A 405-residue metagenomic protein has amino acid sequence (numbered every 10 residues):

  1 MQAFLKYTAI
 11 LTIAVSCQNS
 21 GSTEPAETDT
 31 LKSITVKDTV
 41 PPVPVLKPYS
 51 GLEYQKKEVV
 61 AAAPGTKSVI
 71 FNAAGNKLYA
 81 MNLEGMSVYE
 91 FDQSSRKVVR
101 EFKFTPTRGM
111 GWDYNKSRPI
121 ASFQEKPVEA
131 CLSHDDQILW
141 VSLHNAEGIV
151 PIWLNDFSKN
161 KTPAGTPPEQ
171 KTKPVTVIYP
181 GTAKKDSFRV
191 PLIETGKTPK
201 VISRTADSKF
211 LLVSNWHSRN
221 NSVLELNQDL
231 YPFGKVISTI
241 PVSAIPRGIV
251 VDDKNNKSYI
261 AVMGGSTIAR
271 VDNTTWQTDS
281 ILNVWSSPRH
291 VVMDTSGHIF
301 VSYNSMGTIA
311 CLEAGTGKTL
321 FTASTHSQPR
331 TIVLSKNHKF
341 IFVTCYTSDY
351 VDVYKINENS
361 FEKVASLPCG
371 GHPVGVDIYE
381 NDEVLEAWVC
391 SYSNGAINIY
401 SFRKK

Functional and structural regions predicted by a protein language model:
Q2-I10: Sec-dependent signal peptide recognition, specifically the positively charged N-region followed immediately by
I10-Q18: Hydrophobic h-region of N-terminal signal peptides that target proteins for export in Gram-negative bacteria
Q18-K405: Predominantly soluble domains enriched in secretory-pathway, periplasmic, or organellar proteins
